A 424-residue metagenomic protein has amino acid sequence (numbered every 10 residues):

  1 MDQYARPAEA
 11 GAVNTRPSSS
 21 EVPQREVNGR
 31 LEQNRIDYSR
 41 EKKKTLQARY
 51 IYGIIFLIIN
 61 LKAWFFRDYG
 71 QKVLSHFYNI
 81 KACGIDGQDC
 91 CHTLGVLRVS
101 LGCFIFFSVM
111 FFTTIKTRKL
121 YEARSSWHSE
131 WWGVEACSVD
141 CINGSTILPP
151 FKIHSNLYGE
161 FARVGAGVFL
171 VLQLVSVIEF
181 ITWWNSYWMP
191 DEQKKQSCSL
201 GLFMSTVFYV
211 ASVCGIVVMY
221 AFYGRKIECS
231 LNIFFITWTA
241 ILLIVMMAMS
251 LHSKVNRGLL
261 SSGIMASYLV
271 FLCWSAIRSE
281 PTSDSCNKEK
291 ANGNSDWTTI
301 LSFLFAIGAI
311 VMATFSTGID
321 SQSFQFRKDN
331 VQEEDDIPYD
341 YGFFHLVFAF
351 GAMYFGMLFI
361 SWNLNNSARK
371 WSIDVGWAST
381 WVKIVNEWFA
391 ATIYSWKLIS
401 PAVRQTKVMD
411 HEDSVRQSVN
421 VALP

Functional and structural regions predicted by a protein language model:
D2-P424: Alpha-helical transmembrane segments of secretory-pathway, organelle, and plasma-membrane proteins
